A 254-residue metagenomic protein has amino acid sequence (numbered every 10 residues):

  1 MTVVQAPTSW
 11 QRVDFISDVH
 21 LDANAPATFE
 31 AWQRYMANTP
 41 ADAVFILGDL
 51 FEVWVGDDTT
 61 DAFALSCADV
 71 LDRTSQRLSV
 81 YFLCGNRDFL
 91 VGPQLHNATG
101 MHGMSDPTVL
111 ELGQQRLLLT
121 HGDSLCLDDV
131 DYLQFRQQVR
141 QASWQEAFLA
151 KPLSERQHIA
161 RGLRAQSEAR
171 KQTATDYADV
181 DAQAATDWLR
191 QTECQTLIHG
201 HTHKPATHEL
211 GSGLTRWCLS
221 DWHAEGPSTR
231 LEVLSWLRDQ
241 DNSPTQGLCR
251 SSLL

Functional and structural regions predicted by a protein language model:
M1-V4, P26-E30, G100-M101, D176-D187: Short, motif-level signal for alpha-helix interfacial/capping segments enriched in acidic residues and aromatics/proline
Q5-D14, V109-L119, L210-T215: Beta-strand-turn-beta hairpins that frame and shape the catalytic cleft of phosphate-ester-processing enzymes
S9-R12, L21-L112: Core catalytic region of metal-dependent phosphoesterases/phosphodiesterases, especially metallo-beta-lactamase-like
I16-S17, V44-D49, V80-N86, L119-T120 (+2 more regions): Active-site neighborhood of phospho(di)ester-bond hydrolases with catalytic His/Asp-centered motifs
A98-S105, R116-L118, D123, D129-L133 (+1 more regions): Conserved beta-sheet core of the metallophosphoesterase superfamily
G122-D181: Active-site-proximal loop/helix segment associated with metal-binding centers of metalloenzymes
Q246-L254: Short, solvent-exposed aromatic-acidic interface loops
